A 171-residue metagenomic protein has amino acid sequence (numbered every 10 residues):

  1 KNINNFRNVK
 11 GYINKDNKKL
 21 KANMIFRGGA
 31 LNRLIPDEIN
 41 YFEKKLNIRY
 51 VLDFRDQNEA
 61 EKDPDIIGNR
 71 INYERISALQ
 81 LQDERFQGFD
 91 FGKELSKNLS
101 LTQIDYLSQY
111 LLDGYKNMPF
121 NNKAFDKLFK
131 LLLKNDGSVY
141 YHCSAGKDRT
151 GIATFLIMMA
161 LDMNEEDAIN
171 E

Functional and structural regions predicted by a protein language model:
K1-Y140, I152-E171: Cys-dependent protein tyrosine phosphatase-like superfamily
A145, R149-T150: Ser/Thr-glycine-rich phosphate-binding loops at phosphate-binding pockets of nucleotides, nucleotide cofactors
